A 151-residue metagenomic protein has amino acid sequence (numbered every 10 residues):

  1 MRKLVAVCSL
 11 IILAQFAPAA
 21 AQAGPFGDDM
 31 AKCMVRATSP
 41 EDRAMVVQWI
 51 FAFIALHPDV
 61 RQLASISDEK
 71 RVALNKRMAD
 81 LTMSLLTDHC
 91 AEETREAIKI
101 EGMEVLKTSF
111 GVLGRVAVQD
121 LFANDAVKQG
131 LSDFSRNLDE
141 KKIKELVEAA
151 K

Functional and structural regions predicted by a protein language model:
M1-L4, P18: Positively charged n-region of N-terminal signal peptides that target proteins for export
K3-A6, P25-F26: Short, basic/polar N-terminal leader/transit segment immediately after the initiator methionine
A6-F16: Bacterial N-terminal signal peptides
F16-A23: Sec/Tat signal peptide C-region and signal peptidase I cleavage site
A23-N75: N-terminal secretory signal peptides
I54, P58-A64, D68-K151: Compact alpha-helical subdomains of small soluble proteins
